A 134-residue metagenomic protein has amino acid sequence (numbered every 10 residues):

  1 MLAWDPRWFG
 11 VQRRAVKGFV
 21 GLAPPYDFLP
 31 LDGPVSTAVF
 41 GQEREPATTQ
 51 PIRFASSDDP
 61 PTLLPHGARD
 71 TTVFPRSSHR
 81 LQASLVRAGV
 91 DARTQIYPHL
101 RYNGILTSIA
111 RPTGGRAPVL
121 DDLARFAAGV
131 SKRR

Functional and structural regions predicted by a protein language model:
M1-V35, P46-A47: Primarily recognizes the serine-hydrolase "nucleophile elbow" in alpha/beta-hydrolase and SGNH/GDSL folds
A15-G18, D59-P61, V90-D91: Loop/turn elements at helix/coil->beta-strand transitions in domains of secreted/extracellular proteins
V20-L22, L63-P65, Q95: Hydrophobic/aromatic beta-strand patches that form the interior of the parallel beta-sheet core in alpha/beta enzyme
P25, I52, A68-T71, H99-R101 (+1 more regions): Acidic beta-to-alpha connecting loop that harbors the catalytic carboxylate
V39-F54, D59-P60: Active-site nucleophile elbow and catalytic-triad environment of alpha/beta-hydrolase enzymes
D58, L63-H66, D70: Short beta-strand/loop motif that positions the catalytic acidic residue of the alpha/beta-hydrolase fold
T71-R80: Conserved alpha/beta-hydrolase "acid-adjacent" motif
H79, A83-R134: C-terminal catalytic histidine-bearing segment of alpha/beta-hydrolase fold enzymes
